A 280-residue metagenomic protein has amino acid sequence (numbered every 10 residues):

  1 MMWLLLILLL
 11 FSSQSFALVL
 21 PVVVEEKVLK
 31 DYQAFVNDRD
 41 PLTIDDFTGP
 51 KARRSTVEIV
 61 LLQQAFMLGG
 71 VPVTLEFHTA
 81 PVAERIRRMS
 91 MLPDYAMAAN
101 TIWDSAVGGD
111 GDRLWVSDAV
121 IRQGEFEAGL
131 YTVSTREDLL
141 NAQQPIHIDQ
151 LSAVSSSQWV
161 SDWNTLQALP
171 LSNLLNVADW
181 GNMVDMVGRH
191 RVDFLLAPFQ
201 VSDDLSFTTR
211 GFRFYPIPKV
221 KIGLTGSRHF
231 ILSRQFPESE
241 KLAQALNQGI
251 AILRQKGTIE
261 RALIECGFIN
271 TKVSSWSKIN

Functional and structural regions predicted by a protein language model:
L18-G109: Extracytoplasmic small-molecule ligand-binding "clamshell" domains of the periplasmic binding protein/Venus flytrap
K51-A65, L130-L169, M183: Bilobed "Venus flytrap"/periplasmic-binding protein-like clamshell domains and structurally analogous long
E76-A98, A168, G181-V201: Short helices/loops that flank or line small-molecule/ion binding pockets
H78-I148: Acidic, polar ligand-binding/catalytic clefts
M89-L92, A99-G111, F194-I217, K221: A ligand-binding cleft/hinge motif common to bilobed small-molecule-binding domains
R113-G124, G211-L224, S274-I279: Short beta-strand->loop
E127-L140, K219, T225-A243: A bilobed periplasmic-binding-protein/Venus flytrap-type ligand-binding module shared by bacterial periplasmic
Q158-T165, G249-N280: Ligand-binding clefts/hinges and TM-proximal coupling segments of bilobed small-molecule sensing domains
